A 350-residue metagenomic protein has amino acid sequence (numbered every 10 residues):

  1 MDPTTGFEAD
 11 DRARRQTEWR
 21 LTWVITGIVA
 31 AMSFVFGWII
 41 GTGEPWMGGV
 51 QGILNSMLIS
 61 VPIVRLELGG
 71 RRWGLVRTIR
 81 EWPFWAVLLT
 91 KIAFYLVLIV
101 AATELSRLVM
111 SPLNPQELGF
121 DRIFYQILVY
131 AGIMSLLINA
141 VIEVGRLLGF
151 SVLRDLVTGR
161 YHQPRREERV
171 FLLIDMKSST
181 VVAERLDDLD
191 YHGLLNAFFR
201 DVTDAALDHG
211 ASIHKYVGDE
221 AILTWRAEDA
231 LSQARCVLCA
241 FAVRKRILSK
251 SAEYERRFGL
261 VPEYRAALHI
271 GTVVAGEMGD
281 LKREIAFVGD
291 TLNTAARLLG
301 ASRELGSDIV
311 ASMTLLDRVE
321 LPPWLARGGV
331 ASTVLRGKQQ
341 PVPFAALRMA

Functional and structural regions predicted by a protein language model:
M1-V50: Membrane-anchoring hydrophobic segments
P3, R107-E167: Regulatory cytosolic signal-relay segments
L66-L68, P83-F120: Hydrophobic transmembrane alpha-helices
Q163-L238: Catalytic NTP-binding/metal-coordinating core of nucleotidyl cyclase/transferase enzymes
A206-R235, A252-D290: Catalytic core of nucleotidyl cyclases, primarily class III adenylyl/guanylyl cyclases
K245-F258, A301: Short catalytic/binding micro-motifs of nucleotide second-messenger systems
H269, D290-M313: Catalytic/regulatory signature loops of cyclic-dinucleotide turnover enzymes and related class III nucleotidyl cyclases
E304-A350: Cytosolic regulatory/linker segments at or just downstream of nucleotide-handling modules in signal-transduction
